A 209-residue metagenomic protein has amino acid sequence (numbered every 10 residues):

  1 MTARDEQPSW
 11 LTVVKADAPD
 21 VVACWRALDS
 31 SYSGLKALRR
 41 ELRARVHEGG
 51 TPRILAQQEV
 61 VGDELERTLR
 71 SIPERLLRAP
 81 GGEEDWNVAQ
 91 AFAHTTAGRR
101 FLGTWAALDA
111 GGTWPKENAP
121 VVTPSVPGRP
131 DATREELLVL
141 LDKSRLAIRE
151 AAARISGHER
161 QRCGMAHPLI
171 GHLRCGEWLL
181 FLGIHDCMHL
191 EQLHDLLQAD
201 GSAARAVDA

Functional and structural regions predicted by a protein language model:
T2-I54, L102-L141, G201-A209: Short, helix-capping/interhelical loops that line the mouth of catalytic, cofactor-, or ligand-binding pockets
L38-L77: Short, contiguous, helix-prone interaction/anchoring segments in small proteins
Q57-Q58, G62-R70, W105, V122-R162 (+1 more regions): Acidic/histidine-rich alpha-helical segments that form the ligand environment of transition-metal centers
D63-A89, G111-K116, S156-R174, S202-V207: Helix-loop segments that flank and shape redox-cofactor active sites
D85-G103, L190: Short, hydrophobic, well-ordered secondary-structure elements
C175-G183: Short, flexible active-site recognition loops that position polar ligands and cofactors
H185-Q198: A hydrophobic membrane-anchoring alpha-helix module
